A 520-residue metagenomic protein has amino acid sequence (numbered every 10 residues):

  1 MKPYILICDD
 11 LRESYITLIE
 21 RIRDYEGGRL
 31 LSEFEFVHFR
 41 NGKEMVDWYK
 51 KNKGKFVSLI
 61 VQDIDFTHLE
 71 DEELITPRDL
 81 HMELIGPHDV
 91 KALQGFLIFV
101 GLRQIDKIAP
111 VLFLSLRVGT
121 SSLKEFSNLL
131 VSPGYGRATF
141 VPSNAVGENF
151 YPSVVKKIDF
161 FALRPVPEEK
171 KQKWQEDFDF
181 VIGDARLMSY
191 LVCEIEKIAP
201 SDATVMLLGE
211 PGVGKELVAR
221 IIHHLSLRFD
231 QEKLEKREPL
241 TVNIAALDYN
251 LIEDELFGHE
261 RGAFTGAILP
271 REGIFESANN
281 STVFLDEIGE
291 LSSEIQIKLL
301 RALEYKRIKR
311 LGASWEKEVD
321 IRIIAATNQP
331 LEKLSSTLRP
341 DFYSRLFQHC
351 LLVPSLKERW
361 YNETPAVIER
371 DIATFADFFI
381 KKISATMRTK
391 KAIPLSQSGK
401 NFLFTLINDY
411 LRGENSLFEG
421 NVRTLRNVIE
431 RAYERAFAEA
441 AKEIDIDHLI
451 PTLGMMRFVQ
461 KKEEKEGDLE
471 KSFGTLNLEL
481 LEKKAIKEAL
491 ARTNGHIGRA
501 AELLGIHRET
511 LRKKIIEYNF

Functional and structural regions predicted by a protein language model:
M1-R23, E35-F39, M45, I60: Conserved acidic segment of CheY-like receiver
I60-Q62, I85-V131, A138-S143: A short, hydrophobic beta-strand element within the central beta-sheet of small alpha/beta folds
R78-I85, R261, Q296-E318, E332 (+1 more regions): Conserved catalytic/switch belt of AAA+ P-loop NTPases
S132-G136, P142-T204, L208: Flexible nucleotide-interacting loop at or near the entrance of a catalytic core
R186, V218, R228, L234-R237 (+3 more regions): Nucleotide-binding/hydrolysis machinery
C193-G266, E276-S292, K357-N362, A441 (+1 more regions): Conserved post-Walker A coupling segment in P-loop NTPases
A219, Y249-F257, I268-Y305, I321-A325 (+3 more regions): Conserved AAA+/SF3 P-loop NTPase catalytic/coupling segment centered on the Walker-B
K465-F520: Bacterial C-terminal helix-turn-helix
